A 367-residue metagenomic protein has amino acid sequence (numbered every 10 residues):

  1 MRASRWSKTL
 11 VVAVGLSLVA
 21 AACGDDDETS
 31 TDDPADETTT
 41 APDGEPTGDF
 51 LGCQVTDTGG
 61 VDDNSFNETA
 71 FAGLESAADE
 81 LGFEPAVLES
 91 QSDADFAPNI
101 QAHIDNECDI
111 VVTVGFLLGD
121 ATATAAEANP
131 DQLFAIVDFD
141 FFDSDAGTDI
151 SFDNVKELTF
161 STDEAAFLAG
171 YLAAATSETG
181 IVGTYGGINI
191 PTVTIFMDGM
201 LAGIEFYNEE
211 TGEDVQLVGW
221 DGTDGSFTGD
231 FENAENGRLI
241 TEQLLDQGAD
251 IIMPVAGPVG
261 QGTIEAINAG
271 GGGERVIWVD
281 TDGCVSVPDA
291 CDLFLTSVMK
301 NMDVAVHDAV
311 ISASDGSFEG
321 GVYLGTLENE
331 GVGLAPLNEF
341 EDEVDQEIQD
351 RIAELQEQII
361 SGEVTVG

Functional and structural regions predicted by a protein language model:
M1-L10: Bacterial N-terminal signal peptides that target proteins for export
V19-A22: C-terminal motif of bacterial Sec signal peptides marking the signal peptidase cleavage site
G24-D26: Bacterial signal peptide processing site
D32-G367: A residue-level marker of the well-folded mature domains of exported/periplasmic proteins
